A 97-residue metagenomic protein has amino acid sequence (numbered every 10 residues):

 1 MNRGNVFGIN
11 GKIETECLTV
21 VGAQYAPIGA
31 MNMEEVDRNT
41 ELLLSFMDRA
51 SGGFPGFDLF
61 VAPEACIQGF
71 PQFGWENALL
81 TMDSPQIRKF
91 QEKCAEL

Functional and structural regions predicted by a protein language model:
M1-L97: Hydrophobic structural segments
